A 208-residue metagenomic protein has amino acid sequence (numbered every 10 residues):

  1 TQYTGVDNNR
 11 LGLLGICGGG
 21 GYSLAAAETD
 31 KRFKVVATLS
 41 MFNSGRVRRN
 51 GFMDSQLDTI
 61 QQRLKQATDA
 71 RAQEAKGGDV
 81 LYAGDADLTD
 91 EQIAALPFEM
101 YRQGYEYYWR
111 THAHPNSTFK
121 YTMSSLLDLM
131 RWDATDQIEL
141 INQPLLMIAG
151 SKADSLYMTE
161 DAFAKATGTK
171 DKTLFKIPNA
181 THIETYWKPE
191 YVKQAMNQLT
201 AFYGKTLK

Functional and structural regions predicted by a protein language model:
T1-G12, E74-D79: Gly/Ser-rich "nucleophile elbow"/oxyanion-hole loop immediately N-terminal to the catalytic nucleophile in hydrolases
G15-G19, S23: Gly/Ala-rich beta-loop-alpha elbow adjacent to hydrolase catalytic centers
Y22-Y107: Alpha/beta-hydrolase-fold enzymes
G45, F52, K120-Q137, Q143: Active-site nucleophile elbow and catalytic-triad environment of alpha/beta-hydrolase enzymes
M130, A149-E160: Conserved alpha/beta-hydrolase "acid-adjacent" motif
I141, M147-A149: Short beta-strand/loop motif that positions the catalytic acidic residue of the alpha/beta-hydrolase fold
T167-I183: Catalytic histidine neighborhood in serine/cysteine hydrolases with alpha/beta-hydrolase-type architecture
A180-K193: Catalytic histidine-centered segment of alpha/beta-hydrolase-like enzymes
